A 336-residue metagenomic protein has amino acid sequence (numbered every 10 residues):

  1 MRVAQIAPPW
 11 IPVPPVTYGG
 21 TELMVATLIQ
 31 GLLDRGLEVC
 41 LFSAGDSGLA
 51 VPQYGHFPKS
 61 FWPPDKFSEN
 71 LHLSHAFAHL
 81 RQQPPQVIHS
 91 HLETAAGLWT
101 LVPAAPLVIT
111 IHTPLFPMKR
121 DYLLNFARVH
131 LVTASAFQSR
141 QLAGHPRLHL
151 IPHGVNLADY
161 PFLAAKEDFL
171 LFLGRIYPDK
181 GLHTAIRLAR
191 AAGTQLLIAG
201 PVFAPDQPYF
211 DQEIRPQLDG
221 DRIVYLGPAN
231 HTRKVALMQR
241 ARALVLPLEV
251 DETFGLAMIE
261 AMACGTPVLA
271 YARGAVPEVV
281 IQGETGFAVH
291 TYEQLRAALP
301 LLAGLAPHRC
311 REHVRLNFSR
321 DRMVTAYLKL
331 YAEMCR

Functional and structural regions predicted by a protein language model:
M1-R336: Catalytic cores of nucleotide-sugar-dependent glycosyltransferases that transfer UDP/GDP/TDP-activated
